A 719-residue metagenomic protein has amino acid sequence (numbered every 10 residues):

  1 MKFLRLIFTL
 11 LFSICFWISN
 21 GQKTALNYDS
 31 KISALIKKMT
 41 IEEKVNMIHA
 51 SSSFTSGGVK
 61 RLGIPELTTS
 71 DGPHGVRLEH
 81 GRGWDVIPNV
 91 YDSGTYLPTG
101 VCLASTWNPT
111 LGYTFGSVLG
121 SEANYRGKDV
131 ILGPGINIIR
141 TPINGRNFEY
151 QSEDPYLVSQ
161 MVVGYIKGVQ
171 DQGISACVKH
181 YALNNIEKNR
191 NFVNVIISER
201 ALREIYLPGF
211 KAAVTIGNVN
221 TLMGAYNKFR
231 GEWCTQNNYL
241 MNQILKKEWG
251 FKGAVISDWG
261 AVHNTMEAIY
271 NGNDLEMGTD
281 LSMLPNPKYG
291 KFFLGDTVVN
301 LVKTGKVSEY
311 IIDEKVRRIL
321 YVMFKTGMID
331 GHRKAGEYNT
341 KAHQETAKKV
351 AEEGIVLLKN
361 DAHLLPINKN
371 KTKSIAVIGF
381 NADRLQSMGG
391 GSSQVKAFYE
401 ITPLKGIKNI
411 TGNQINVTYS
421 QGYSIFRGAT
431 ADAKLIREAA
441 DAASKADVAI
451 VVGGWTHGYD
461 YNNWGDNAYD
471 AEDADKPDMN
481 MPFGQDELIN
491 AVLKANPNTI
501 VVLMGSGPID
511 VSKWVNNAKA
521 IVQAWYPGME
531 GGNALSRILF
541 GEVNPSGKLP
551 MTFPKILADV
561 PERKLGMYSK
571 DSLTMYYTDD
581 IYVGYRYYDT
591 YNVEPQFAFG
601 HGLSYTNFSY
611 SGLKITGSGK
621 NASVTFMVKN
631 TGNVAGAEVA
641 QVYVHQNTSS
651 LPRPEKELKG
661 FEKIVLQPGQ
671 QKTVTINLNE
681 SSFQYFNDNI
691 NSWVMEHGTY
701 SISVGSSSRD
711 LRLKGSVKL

Functional and structural regions predicted by a protein language model:
M1-L26: Bacterial Sec-dependent N-terminal signal peptides
G21-Y685, S692-R709, K718: Glycoside hydrolase catalytic-domain context in secreted enzymes
